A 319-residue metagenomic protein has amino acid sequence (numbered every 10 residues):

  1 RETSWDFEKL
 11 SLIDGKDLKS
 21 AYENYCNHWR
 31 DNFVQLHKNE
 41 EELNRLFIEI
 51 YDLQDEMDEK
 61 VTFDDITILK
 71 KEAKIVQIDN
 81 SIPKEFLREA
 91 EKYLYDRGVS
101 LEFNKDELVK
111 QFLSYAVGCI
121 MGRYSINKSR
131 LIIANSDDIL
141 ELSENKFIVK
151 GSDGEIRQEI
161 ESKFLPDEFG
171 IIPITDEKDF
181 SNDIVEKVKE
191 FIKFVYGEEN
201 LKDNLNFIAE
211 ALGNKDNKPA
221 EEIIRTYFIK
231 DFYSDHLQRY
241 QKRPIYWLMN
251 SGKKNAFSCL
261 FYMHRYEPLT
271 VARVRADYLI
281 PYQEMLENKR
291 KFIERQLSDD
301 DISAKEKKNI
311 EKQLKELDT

Functional and structural regions predicted by a protein language model:
R1-T319: S-adenosyl-L-methionine
